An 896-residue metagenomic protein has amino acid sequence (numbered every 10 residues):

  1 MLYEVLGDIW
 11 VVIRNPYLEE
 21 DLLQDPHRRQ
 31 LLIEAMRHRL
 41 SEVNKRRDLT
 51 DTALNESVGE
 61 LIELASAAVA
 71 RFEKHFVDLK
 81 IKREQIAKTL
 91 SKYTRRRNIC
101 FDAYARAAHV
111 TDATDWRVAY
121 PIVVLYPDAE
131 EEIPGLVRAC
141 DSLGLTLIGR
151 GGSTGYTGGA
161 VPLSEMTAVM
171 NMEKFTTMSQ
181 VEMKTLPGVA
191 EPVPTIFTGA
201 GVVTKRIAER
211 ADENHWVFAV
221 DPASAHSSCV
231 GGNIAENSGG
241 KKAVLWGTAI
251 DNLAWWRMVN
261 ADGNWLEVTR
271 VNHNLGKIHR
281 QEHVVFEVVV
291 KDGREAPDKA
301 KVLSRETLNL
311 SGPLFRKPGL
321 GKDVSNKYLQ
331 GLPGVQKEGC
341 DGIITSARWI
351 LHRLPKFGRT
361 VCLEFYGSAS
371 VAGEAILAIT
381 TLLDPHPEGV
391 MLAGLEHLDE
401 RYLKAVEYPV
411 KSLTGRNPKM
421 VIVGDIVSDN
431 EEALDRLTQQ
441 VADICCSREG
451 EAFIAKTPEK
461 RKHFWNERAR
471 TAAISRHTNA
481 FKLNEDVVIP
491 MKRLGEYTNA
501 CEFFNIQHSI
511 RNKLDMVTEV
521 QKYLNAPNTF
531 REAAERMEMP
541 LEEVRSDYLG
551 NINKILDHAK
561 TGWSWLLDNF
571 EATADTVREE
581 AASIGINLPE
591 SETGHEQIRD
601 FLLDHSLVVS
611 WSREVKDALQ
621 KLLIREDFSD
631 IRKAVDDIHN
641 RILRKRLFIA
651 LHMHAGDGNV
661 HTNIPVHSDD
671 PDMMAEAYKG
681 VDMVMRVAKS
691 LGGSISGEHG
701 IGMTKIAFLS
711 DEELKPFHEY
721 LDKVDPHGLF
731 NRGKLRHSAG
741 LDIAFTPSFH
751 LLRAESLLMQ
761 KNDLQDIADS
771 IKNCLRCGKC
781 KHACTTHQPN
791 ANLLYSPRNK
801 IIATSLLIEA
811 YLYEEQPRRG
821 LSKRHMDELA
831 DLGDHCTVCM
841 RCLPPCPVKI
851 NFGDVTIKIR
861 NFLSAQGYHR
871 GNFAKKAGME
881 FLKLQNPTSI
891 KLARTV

Functional and structural regions predicted by a protein language model:
M1-R138, G155-T195, A223, I350-L351 (+7 more regions): N-terminal flexible segment immediately upstream of the FAD-binding catalytic core in FAD-dependent oxidoreductases
E19, R95-A103, F218-A223, R305-K322 (+9 more regions): Flexible, glycine/charged-enriched surface loops at secondary-structure junctions
K45-D78, L136, R206-I207, R280-K317 (+4 more regions): Flexible inter-domain linker/hinge segments
T177-A190, P194-L377, K723, L729-G733 (+2 more regions): FAD-binding subdomain of flavoenzyme oxidoreductases
W255, R359-D384, G394-E396, Y408-R470 (+3 more regions): Glycine-rich, acidic/polar active-site loops that bind/position phosphate-bearing ligands
R470-N479, L483, N512, P540-Y548 (+4 more regions): Activity-critical C-terminal alpha-helical subdomain
I474-T478, E815-V896: Iron-sulfur-cluster electron-transfer modules
L494, I767-H787, M826-I850: Cysteine-centered iron-sulfur cluster-binding motifs in ferredoxin-type domains/subunits of redox enzymes
